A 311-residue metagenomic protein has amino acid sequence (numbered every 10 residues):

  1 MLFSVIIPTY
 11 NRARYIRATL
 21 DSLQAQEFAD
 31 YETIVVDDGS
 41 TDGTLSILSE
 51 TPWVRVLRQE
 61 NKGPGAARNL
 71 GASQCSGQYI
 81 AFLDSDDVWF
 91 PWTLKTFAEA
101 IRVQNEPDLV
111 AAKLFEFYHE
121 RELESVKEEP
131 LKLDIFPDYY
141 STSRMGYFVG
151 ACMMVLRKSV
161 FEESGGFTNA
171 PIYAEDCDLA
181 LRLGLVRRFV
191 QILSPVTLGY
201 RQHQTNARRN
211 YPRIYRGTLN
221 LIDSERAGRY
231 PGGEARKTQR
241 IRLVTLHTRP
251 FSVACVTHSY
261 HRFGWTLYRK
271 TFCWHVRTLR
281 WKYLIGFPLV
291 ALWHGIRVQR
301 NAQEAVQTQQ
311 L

Functional and structural regions predicted by a protein language model:
R12-A25: Short, well-formed alpha-helical segments that are part of the catalytic scaffolds of diverse glycosyltransferases
R14-R17, S40-E50, V88, W92: Acidic helix N-cap motif at the loop->helix transition within catalytic regions of sugar-transfer enzymes
S22, A29, D37-S46, K62 (+1 more regions): A conserved acidic beta->alpha catalytic loop
Q59-C75, T96, Y140: Glycine-rich, basic loop-to-helix element that forms the pyrophosphate-binding segment of sugar-nucleotide handling
I80: Short aromatic/hydrophobic "clamp" motif used to bind/position activated sugar donors
W92-S125: Conserved donor NDP-sugar-binding/catalytic core segment of glycosyltransferases
A112, P130-G217: Conserved nucleotide-sugar donor-binding catalytic segment
Q202-L311: C-terminal subregions of glycosyltransferases and related glycan-biosynthesis enzymes
